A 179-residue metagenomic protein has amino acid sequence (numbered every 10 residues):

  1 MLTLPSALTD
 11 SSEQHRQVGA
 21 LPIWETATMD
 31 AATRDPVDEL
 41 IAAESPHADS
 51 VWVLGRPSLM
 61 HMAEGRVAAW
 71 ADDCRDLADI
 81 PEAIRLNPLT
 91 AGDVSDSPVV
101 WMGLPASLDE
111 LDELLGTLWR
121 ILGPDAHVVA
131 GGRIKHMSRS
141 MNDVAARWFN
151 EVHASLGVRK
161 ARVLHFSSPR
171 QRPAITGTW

Functional and structural regions predicted by a protein language model:
L2, P22-P46, W179: S-adenosyl-L-methionine
L2-L8, R16, P22-W24, R133-W179: Non-catalytic substrate-recognition/targeting regions of SAM-dependent transferases
P46-H61: Conserved class I S-adenosyl-L-methionine
A63-I84: Class I SAM-dependent methyltransferase SAM/SAH-binding core
L89-W101: A short acidic, Gly/Pro-enriched loop at the edge of an enzyme's catalytic core that lines a small-molecule cofactor
V99-E110: A short SAM/SAH-binding and catalytic strip from SAM-dependent methyltransferases
D112-P124: A short glycine-rich, Lys/Arg-flanked "PGG" loop and its adjoining helix->strand segment in the class I
D125-I134: Conserved beta-strand signature within the Rossmann-like core of class I S-adenosyl-L-methionine
